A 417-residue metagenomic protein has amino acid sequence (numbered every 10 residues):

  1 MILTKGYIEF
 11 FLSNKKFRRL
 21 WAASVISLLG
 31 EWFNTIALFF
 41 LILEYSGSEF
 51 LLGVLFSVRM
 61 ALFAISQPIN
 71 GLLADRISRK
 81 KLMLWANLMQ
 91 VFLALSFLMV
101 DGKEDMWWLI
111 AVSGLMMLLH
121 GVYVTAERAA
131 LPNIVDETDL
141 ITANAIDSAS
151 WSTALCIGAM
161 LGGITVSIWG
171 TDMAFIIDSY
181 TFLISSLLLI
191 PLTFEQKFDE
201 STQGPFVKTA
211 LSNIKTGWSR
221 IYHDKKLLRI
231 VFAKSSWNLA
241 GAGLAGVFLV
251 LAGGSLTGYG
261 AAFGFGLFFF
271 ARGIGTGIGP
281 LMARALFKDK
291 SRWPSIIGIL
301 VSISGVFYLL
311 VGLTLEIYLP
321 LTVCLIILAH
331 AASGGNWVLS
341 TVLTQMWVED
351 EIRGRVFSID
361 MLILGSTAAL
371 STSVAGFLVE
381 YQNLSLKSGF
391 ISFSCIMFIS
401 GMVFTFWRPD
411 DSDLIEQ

Functional and structural regions predicted by a protein language model:
I2-F17, E195-F232: Juxtamembrane intracellular "pre-TM" segments in multi-pass secondary transporters
V25, F33, A37, W169-I176 (+2 more regions): A single, central transmembrane helix in multi-pass transporters
I36-Y45, L98-M99, I157-I177, V250 (+2 more regions): Transmembrane alpha-helix termini and helix-breaking/packing motifs in multi-pass membrane transporters
F40, R128-I134, V250, V338-W347: Intracellular helix-loop hinge segments at the cytoplasmic ends of transmembrane helices in 12-TM rocker-switch-type
E49-F50, E137-D147, A262-F263, D350-I359: Loop-to-transmembrane helix entry/capping segments in MFS-fold secondary transporters and related SLC/MFSD carriers
I65, I69, R76, K80-L82 (+7 more regions): C-terminal transmembrane bundle of multi-pass solute transporters/carriers
V112-L155, A159: Cytoplasmic helix-loop-helix junction between adjacent transmembrane helices in 12-TM secondary transporters
A129, N133, T171, F175-F206 (+1 more regions): Helix-loop junctions on the cytosolic side of multi-pass membrane transporters, especially the intracellular loop
